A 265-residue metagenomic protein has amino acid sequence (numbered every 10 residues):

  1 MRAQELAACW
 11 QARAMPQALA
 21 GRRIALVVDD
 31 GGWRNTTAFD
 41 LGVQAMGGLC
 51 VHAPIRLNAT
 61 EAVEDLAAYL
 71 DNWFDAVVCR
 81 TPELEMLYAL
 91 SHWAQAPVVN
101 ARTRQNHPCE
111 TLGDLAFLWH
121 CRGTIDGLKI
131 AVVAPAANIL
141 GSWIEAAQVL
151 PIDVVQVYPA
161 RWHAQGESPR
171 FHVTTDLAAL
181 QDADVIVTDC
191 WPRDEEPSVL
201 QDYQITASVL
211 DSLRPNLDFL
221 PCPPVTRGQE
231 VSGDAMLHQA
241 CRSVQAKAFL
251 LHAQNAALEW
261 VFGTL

Functional and structural regions predicted by a protein language model:
M1-N35: Positively charged, low-complexity intrinsically disordered leader regions
R23-A76: Active-site cofactor/substrate anionic-group-binding motifs, chiefly glycine- and Lys/Arg-rich phosphate-binding loops
V28-G47, C121-T188: Glycine-rich phosphate/diphosphate-binding loop of Rossmann-like nucleotide-binding domains
M46, W73, W93-A94, L150 (+3 more regions): Short, structured coil segments at secondary-structure junctions
I55-N58, R102-H107, P159-W162, A246-L250: Short, acidic/turn-prone active-site loops that include or flank metal/cofactor- and phosphate-binding residues
D75-A146, P221: Anion-binding alpha/beta catalytic cores of soluble intermediary-metabolism enzymes, centered on
E167-C241: Rossmann-like adenosine-cofactor binding region
M236-L265: C-terminal helix-to-coil terminal segments
